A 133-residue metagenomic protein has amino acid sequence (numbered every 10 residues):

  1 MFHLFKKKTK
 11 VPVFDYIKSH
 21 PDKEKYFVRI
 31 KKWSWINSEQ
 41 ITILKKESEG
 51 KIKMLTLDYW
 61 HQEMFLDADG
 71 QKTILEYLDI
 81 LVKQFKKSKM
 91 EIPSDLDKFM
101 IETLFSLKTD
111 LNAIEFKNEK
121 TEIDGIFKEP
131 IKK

Functional and structural regions predicted by a protein language model:
M1-E39, K133: Hydrophobic packing positions characteristic of elongated beta-solenoid/beta-helix-type spike/fiber shafts
F2-V13, G50-K133: Long, charge-rich, low-complexity alpha-helical segments
D22, E39-I41, L66, F105: A generic structural signal for solvent-exposed, polar alpha-helical segments
W33, K46-S48, E119: Generic structural motif
N37-K53: Short, Lys/Arg-enriched N-terminal segment that forms or immediately precedes the first helix of a structured domain
